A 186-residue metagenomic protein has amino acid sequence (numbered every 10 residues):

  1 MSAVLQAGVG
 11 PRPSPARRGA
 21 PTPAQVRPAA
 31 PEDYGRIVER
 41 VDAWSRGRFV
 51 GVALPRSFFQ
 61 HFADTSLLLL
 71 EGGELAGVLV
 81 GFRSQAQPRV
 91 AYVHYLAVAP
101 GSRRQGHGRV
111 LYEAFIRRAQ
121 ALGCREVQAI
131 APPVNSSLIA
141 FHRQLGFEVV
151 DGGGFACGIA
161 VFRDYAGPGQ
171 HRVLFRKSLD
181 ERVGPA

Functional and structural regions predicted by a protein language model:
V4, P11-V50, L174: Short amphipathic alpha-helix that is part of the acyltransferase structural core
P31-P100, Y112-A114, R118, L179: Acetyl-CoA-dependent GNAT
L96-R103, A131-P133: A short, internal acetyl-CoA/4′-phosphopantetheine-binding micro-motif in the GNAT/acyltransferase core
G106: Conserved G/P- and acidic residue-centered "switch" motifs that form tight phosphate/ATP-binding loops in soluble
F115, L138, H142: Aromatic/hydrophobic pocket-lining residues that form π-stacking "cages" and hydrophobic walls in ligand
A119-A131: Conserved GNAT acetyl-CoA-binding A-motif
Q128-A131, R143-G167: Conserved catalytic-core motifs of GNAT/GCN5-like acyltransferases
F155-A186: C-terminal "cap" of GNAT-fold acetyltransferases
